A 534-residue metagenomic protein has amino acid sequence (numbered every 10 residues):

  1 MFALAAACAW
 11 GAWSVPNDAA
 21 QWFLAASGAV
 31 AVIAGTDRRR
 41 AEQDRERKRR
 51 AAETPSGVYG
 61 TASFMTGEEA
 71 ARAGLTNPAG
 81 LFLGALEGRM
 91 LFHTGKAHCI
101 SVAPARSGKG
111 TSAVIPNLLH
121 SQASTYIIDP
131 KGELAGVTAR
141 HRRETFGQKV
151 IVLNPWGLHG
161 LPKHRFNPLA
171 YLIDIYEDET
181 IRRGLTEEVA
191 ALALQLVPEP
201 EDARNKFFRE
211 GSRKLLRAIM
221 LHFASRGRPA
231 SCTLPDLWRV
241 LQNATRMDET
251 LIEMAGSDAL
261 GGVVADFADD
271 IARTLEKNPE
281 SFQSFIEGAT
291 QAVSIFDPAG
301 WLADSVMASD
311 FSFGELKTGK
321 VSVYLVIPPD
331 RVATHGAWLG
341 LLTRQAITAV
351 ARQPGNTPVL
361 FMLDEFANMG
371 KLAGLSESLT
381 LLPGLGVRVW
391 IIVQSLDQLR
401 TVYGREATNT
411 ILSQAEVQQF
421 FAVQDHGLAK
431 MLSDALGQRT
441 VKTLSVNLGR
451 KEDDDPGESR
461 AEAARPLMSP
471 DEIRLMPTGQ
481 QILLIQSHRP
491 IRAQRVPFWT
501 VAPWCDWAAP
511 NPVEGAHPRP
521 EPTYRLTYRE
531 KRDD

Functional and structural regions predicted by a protein language model:
M1-S107, T111-V114, H159-P162, P168 (+5 more regions): Basic- and hydrophobic-enriched, low-structure N-terminal and domain-boundary segments that flank ATP-binding catalytic
F2-A7, A429-L432, P520: Short intrinsically disordered, low-complexity coil segments enriched in acidic
F2-A7, L325-V326, F361-L363, Q414: Short, flexible active-site loops
D44, R50-N77, L237-A244, F313-L316 (+2 more regions): Short alpha-helical interface patches
F82, M90-K96, I100-V389, Y403 (+4 more regions): P-loop NTPase motor domains
G84, A193, G227, S395 (+1 more regions): Glycine-centered flexibility motif
L379-I485: Conserved ATP-driven motor cores of ASCE-family P-loop NTPases powering translocation/secretion/packaging/pilus
P497: Short, surface-exposed polybasic-aromatic patches that bind anionic ligands, especially phosphate groups
